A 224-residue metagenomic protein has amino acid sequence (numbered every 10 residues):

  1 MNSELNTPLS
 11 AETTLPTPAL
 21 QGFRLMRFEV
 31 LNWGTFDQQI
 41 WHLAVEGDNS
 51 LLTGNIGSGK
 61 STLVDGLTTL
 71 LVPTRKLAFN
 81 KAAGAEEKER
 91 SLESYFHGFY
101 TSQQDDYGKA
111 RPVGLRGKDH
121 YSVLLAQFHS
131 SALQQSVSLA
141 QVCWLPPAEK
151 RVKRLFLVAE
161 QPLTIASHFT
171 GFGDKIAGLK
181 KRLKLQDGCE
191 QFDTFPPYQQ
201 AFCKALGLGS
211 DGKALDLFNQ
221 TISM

Functional and structural regions predicted by a protein language model:
M1-F192, G207, D211-K213: Extreme N-terminal "head/tail" segments of very large remodeling/mechanoenzyme assemblies
Q199: Conserved P-loop NTPase mechanochemical-coupling segment
L208-M224: Extended heptad-repeat soluble alpha-helical coiled-coil rod/stalk domains used for dimerization and scaffolding
